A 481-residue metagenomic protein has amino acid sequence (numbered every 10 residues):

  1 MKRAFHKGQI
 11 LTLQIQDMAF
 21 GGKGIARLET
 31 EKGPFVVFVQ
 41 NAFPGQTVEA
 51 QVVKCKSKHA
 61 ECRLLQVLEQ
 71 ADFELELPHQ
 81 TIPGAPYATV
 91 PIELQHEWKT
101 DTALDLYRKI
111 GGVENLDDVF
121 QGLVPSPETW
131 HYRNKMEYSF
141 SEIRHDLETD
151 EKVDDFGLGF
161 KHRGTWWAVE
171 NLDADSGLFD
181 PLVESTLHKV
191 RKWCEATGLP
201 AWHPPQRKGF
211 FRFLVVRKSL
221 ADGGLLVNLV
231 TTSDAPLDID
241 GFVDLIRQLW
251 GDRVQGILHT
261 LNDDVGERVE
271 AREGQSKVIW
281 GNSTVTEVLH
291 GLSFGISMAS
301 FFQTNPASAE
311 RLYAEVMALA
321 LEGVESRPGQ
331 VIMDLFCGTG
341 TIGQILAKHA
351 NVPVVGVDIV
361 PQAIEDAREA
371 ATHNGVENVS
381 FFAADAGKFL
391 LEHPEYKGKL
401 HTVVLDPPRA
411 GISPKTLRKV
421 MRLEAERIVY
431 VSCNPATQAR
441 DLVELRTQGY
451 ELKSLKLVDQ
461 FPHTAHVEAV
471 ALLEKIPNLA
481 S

Functional and structural regions predicted by a protein language model:
M1-P78, F160, T165, S380 (+2 more regions): Terminal RNA-binding accessory module
K2-Q9, F20, G24, D234-S481: Rossmann-like S-adenosyl-L-methionine
Q51-C55, S139-H145, R217-A221, E474: Short beta-strand micro-motifs enriched in acidic
S57, Q66, K135, L147 (+10 more regions): Peripheral terminal and linker regions in Fe-S/redox and tRNA-modifying enzymes
H59, D222-L226, A465: Conserved loop-to-beta-strand segment in the C-terminal subdomain of adenylate-forming
L65-H203, A221: Extended interfacial segments that mediate partner engagement and assembly in macromolecular machines
W166-R212, S233-H259, V265: Internal alpha/beta scaffold segment
V216, G223-T232, S293-S297: Short, aliphatic-rich beta-strand segments
